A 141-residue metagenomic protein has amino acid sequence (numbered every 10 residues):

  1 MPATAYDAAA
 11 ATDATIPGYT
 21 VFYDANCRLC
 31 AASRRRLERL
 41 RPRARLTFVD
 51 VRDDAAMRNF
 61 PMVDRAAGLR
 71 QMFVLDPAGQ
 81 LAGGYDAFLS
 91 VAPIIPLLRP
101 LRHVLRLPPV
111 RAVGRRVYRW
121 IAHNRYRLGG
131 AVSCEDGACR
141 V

Functional and structural regions predicted by a protein language model:
M1, V51-A56: A short, conserved beta-to-alpha structural element at the edge of catalytic cores that scaffolds binding
P2-A5, A44: N-terminal cysteine/histidine-rich coordination modules
A5-L40: Local sequence-structure signature of Cys/Sec-based thiol-disulfide redox active-site neighborhoods
T12-T15, A56-V141: Thiol/selenol-based redox catalytic cores and closely related redox-interacting motifs
Y19-T20, R45, A78: Short active-site oxyanion
R34, D53, F88: Generic structural marker for isolated residues within well-ordered, non-membrane alpha-helices of soluble domains
E38-V49: Conserved helix-turn-beta segment immediately C-terminal to the redox Cys motif in thioredoxin-like folds
V49-V51, L75: Conserved beta-strand termini and adjacent loop/short-helix elements that scaffold enzyme active sites in alpha/beta
